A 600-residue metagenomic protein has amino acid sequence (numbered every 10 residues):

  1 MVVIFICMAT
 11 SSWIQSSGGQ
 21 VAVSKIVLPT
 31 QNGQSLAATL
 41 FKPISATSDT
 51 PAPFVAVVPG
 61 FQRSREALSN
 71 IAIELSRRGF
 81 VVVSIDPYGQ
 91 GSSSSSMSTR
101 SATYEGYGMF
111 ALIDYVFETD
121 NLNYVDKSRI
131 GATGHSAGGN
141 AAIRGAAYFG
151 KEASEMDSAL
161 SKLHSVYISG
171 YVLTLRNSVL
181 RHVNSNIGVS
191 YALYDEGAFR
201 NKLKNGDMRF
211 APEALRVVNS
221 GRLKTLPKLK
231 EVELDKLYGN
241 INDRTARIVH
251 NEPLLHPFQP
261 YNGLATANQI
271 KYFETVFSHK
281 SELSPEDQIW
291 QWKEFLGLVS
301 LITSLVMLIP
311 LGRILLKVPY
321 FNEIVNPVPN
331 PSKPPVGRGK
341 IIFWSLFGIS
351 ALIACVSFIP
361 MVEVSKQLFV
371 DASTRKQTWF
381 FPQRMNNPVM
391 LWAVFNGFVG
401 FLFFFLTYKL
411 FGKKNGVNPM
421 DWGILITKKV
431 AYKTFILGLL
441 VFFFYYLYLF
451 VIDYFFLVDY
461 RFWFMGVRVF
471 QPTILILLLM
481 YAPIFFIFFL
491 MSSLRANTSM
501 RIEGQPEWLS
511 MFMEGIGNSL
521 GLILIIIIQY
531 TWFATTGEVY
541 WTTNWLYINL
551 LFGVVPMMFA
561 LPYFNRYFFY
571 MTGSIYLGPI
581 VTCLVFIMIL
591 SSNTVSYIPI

Functional and structural regions predicted by a protein language model:
M1-P29: A domain-start/cap signature at the N-terminus of enzymes
V3-F5, S304-P310, F586-I589: Hydrophobic core segments of alpha-helical transmembrane domains in multi-pass membrane transport and ion-translocation
I6-S11, I309-R313, A354-E363: Alpha-helical transmembrane segments of multi-pass membrane proteins
T10-I14, I309-L315, P319, V451 (+1 more regions): Structural signature of transmembrane alpha-helix termini at the membrane-water interface
V21-W290: Soluble extramembrane regions of membrane proteins in the secretory/endomembrane system
D287-L301: Juxtamembrane/start-of-transmembrane alpha-helix segments at the extracytoplasmic/lumenal side of membrane anchors
T303-F347: Juxtamembrane interface at the cytosolic side of transmembrane helices
L346-I600: Alpha-helical transmembrane segments of integral membrane proteins
